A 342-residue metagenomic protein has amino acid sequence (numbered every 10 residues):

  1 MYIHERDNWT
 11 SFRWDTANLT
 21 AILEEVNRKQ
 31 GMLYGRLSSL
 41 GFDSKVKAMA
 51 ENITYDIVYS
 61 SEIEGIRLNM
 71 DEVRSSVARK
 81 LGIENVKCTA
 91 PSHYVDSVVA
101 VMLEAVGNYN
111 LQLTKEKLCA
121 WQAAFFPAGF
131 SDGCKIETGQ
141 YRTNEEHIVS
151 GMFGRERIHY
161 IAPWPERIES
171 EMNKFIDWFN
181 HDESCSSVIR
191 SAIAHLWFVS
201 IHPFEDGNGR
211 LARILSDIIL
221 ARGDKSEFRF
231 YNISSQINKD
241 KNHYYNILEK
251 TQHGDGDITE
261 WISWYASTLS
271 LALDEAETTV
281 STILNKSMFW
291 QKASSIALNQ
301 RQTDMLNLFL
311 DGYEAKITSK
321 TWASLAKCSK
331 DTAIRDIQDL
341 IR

Functional and structural regions predicted by a protein language model:
M1-R342: FIC/Doc superfamily catalytic core
